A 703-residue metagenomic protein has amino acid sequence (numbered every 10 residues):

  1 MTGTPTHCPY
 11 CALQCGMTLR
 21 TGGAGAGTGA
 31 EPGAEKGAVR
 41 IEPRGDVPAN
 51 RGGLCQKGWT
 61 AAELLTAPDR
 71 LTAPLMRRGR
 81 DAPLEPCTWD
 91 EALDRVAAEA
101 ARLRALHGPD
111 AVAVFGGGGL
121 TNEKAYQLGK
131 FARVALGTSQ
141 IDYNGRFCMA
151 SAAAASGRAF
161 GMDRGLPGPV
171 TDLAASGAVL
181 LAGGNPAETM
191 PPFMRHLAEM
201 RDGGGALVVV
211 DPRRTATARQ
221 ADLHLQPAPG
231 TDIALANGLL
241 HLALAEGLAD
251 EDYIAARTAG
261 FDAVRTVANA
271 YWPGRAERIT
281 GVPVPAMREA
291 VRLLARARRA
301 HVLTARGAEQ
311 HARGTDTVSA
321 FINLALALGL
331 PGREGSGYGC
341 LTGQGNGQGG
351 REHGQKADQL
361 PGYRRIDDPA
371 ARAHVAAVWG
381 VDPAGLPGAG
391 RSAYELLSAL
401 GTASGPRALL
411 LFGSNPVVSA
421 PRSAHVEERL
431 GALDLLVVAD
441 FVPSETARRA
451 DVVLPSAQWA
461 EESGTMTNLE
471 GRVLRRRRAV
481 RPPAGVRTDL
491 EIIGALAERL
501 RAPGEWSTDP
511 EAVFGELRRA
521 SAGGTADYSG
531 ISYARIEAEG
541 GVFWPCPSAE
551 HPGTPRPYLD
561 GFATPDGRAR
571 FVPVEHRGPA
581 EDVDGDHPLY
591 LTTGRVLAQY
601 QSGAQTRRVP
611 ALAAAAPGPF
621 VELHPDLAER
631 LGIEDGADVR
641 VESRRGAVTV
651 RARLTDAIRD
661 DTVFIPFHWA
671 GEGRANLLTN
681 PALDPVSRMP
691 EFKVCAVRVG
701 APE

Functional and structural regions predicted by a protein language model:
M1-L248, R257, A263-V264, P283 (+4 more regions): N-terminal export/assembly segments and adjacent metallocofactor-ligating motifs of anaerobic energy-metabolism
G79, P83-E85, L248-V284, P361-A376 (+6 more regions): N-terminal leader/propeptide and maturation segments of large enzyme subunits in energy/redox metabolism and hydrolases
G108-A111, A249-I254, H301, G332-G339 (+1 more regions): Flexible, glycine/charged-enriched surface loops at secondary-structure junctions
A113-L120, R278-V282, A305-A312, Q344 (+1 more regions): Conserved short loop/turn motifs at secondary-structure junctions
Y126-V210, T217-R219, I233-N237, I322-R448 (+2 more regions): Extended redox/cofactor-interaction regions of prokaryotic respiratory oxidoreductases
T215-Q220, V267-W272, R296-T304, A376-W379 (+3 more regions): Short acidic (Asp/Glu) and glycine-rich catalytic loops that position anionic groups and cofactors
R219-P227, P455-A457, E461, G471-P483 (+1 more regions): Short beta-alpha connecting loops at secondary-structure transitions that line or flank enzyme active sites
P483-G540, S602, T606-E622, D626-E703: Long, contiguous, secondary-structure-rich segments that constitute the structural scaffold of globular domains
